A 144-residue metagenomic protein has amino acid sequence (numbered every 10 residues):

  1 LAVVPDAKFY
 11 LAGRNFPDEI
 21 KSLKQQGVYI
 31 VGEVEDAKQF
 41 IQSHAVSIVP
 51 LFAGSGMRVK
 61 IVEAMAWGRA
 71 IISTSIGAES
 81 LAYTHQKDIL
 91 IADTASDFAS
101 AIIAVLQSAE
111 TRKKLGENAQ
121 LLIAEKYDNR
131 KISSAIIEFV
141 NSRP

Functional and structural regions predicted by a protein language model:
V4, K8-Q39: Nucleotide-activated donor-binding/catalytic signature segment of Leloir-type glycosyltransferases, i.e., the conserved
N15, L51, G68, T74-G77 (+1 more regions): Nucleotide-sugar donor-binding loop of glycosyltransferases
D36, A53-G56, A78: Active-site donor-sugar recognition loop in glycosyltransferases
Q42-G56, R69: Acidic donor-binding loop of glycosyltransferase active sites
K60-E63, A70-T74: Short hydrophobic beta-strand element within catalytic cores of glycosyltransferases and related nucleotide-activated
S75-Q86, L90-I91: Short acidic/histidine- and often glycine-rich active-site loop of Leloir-type glycosyltransferases that engages
I89-S96, A104-A109: Conserved acidic donor-binding segment of nucleotide-sugar-dependent glycosyltransferases
T111-E125, I132-E138: A short, well-ordered alpha-helix in the C-terminal region of glycosyltransferases
